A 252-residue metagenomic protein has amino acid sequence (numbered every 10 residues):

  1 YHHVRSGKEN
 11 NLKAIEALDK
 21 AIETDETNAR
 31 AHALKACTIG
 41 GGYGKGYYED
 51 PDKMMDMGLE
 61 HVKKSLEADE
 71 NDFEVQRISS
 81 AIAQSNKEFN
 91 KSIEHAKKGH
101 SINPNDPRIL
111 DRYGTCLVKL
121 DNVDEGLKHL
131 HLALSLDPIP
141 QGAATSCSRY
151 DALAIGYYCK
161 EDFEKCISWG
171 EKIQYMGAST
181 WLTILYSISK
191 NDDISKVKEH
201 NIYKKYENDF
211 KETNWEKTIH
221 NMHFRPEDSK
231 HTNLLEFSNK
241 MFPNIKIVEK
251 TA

Functional and structural regions predicted by a protein language model:
Y1-I109, Y113-L130, L136, E164-C166 (+1 more regions): Acidic, proline/glycine-rich low-complexity intrinsically disordered segments
K8, E94-D111, T115-A252: Alpha-helical protein-protein interaction modules
